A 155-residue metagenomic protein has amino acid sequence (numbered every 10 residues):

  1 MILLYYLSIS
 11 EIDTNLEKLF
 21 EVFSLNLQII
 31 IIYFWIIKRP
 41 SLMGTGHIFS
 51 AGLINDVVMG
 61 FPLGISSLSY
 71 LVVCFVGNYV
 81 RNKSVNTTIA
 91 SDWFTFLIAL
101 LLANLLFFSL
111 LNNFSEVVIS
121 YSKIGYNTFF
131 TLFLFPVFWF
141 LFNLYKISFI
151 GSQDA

Functional and structural regions predicted by a protein language model:
M1-A155: Terminal, non-globular segments
